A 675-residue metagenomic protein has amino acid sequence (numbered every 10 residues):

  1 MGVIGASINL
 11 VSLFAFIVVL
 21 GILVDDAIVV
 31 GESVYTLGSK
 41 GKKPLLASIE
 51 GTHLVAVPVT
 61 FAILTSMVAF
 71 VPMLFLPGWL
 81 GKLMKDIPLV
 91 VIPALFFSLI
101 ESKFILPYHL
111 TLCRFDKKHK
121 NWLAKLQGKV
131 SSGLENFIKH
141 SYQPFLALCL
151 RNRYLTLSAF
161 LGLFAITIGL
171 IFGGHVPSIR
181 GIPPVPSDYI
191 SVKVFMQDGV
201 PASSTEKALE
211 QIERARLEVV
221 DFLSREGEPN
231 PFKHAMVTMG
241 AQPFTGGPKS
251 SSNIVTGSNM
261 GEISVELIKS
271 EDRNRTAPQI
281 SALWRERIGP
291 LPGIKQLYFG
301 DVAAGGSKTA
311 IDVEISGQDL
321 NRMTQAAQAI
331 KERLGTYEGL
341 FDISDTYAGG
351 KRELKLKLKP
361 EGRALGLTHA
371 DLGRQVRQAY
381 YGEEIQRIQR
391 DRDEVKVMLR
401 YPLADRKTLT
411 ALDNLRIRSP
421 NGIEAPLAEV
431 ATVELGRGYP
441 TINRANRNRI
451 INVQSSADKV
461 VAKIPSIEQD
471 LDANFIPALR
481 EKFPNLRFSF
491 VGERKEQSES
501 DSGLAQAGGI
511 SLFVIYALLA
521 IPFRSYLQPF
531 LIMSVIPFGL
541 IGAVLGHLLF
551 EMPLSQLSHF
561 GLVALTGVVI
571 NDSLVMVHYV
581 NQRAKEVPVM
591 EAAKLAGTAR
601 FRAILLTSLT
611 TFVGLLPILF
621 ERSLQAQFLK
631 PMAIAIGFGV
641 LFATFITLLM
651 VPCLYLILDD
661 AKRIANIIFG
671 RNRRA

Functional and structural regions predicted by a protein language model:
M1-Y35, A517-R600, L605-E621, F638 (+2 more regions): Hydrophobic transmembrane alpha-helices and their membrane-interface caps in long multi-pass transport proteins
N9, V19-V34, A56-F75, K82-G128 (+7 more regions): Transmembrane alpha-helices and their membrane-interface boundaries in multi-pass membrane transporters and channels
G31, T324-A327, K331-S511, I515 (+2 more regions): Extracytoplasmic/periplasmic membrane-proximal domains and adjacent transmembrane bundles of envelope biogenesis
G31, T36-F61, K139, S466 (+2 more regions): Helix-loop junctions and hydrophobic alpha-helical segments within the transmembrane domains of large membrane
V55, K125-R180, V237, V313 (+2 more regions): Signature of alpha-helical transmembrane segments and their immediate interfacial
L74-L83, L157, L161-V200, D272 (+3 more regions): Transmembrane helices with small-residue packing motifs
Q127, K207-G306, E361-G382: Solvent-exposed, membrane-proximal periplasmic/extracellular interface segments of envelope transport and secretion
G169, D188-D198, G246-K249, I254 (+7 more regions): Short, hydrophobic beta-strand segments
